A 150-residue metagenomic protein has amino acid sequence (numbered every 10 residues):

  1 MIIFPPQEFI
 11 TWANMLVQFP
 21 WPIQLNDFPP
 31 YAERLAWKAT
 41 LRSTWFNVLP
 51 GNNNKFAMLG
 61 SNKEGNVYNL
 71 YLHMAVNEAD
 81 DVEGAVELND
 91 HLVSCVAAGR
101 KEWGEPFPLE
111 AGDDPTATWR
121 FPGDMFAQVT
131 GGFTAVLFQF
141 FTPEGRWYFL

Functional and structural regions predicted by a protein language model:
M1-D113, D124-F126, G132-L150: Short helix/turn-capping signatures at newly exposed starts of structured segments
T118-W119: Long, hydrophobic, well-ordered secondary-structure blocks that form the structural core and pocket-lining surfaces
